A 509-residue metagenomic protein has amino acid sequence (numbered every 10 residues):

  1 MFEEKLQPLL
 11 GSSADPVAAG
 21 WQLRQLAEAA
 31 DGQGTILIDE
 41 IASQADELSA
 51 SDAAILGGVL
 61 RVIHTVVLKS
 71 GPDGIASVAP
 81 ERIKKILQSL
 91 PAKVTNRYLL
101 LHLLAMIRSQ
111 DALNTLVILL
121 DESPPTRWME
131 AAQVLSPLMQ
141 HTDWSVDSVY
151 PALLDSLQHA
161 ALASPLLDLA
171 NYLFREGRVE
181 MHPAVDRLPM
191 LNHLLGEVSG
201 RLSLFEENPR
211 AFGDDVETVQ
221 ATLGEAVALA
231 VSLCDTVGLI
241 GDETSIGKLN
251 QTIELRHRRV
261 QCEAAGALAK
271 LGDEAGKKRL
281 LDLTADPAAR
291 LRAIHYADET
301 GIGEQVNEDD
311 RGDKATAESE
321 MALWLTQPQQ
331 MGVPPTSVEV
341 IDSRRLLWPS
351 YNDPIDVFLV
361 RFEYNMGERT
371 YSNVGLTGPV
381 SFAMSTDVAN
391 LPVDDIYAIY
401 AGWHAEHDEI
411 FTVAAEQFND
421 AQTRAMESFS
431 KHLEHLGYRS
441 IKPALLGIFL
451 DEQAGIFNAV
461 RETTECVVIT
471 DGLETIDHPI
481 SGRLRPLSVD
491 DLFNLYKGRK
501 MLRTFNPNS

Functional and structural regions predicted by a protein language model:
M1-G32, D39-V78, R82-L99, I118-E243 (+1 more regions): Long, helix-rich interaction regions
S109: Glycine-rich active-site/cofactor-binding loop and its immediate structural neighborhood
